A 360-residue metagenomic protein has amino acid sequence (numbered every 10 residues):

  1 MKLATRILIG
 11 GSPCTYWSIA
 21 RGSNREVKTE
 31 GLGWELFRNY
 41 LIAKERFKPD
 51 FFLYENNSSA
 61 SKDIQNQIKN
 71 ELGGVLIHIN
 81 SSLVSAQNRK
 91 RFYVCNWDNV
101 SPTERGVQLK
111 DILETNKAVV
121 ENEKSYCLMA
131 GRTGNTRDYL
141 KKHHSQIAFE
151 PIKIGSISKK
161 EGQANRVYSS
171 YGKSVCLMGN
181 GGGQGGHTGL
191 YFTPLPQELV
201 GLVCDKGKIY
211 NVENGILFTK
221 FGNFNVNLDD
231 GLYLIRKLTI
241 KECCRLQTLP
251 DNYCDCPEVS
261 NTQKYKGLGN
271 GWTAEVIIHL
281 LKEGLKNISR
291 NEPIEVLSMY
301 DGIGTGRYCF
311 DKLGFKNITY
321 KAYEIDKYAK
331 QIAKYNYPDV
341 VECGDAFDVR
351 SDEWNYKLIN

Functional and structural regions predicted by a protein language model:
M1-N360: Conserved active-site and SAM-binding loop architecture of S-adenosyl-L-methionine-dependent nucleic-acid
